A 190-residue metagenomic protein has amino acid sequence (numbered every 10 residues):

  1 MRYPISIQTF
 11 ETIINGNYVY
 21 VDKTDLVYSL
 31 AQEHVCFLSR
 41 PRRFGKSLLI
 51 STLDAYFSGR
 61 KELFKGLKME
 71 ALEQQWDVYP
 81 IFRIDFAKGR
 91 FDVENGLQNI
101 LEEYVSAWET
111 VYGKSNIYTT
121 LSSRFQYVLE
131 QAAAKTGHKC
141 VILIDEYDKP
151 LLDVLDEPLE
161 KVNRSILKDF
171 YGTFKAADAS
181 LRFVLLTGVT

Functional and structural regions predicted by a protein language model:
M1-T190: Phosphate-binding site recognition
